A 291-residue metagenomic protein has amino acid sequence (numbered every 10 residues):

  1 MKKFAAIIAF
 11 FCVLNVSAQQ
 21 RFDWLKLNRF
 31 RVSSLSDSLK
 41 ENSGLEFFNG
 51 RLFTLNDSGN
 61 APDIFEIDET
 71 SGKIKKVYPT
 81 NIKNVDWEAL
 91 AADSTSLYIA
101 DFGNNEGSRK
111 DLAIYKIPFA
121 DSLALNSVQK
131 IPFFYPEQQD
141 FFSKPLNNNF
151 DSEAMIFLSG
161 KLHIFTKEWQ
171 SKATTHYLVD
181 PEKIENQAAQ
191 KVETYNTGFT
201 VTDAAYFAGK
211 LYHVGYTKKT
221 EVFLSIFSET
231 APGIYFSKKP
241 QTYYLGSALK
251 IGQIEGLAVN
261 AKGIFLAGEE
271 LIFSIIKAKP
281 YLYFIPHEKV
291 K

Functional and structural regions predicted by a protein language model:
M1-L25: Bacterial Sec-dependent N-terminal signal peptides
Q19-K291: Sequence/structural signature of beta-propeller domains
